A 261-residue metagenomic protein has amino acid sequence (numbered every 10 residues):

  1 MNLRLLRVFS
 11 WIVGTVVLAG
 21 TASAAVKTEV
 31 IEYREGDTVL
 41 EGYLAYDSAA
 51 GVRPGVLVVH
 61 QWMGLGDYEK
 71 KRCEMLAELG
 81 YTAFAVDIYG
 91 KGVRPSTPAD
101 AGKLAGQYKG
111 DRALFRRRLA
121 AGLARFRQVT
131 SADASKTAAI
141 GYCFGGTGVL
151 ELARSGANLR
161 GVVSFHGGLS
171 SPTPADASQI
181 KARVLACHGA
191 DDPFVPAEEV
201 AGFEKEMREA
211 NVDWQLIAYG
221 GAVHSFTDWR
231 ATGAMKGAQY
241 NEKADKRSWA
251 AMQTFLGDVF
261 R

Functional and structural regions predicted by a protein language model:
V30-S131, T227-Q239: Serine-hydrolase catalytic machinery in alpha/beta-hydrolase-like enzymes
Y43, R208-R261: C-terminal catalytic histidine-bearing segment of alpha/beta-hydrolase fold enzymes
R72, P196-M207: Short alpha-helix in the alpha/beta-hydrolase fold that links the catalytic acid
S131-Y142: Alpha/beta-hydrolase fold nucleophile elbow
G141-G145, V149: Gly/Ala-rich beta-loop-alpha elbow adjacent to hydrolase catalytic centers
N158-G168: A conserved short beta-strand
I180, A186-H188, D192: Short beta-strand/loop motif that positions the catalytic acidic residue of the alpha/beta-hydrolase fold
D191-V195, H224: Acidic catalytic loop of the alpha/beta-hydrolase fold
